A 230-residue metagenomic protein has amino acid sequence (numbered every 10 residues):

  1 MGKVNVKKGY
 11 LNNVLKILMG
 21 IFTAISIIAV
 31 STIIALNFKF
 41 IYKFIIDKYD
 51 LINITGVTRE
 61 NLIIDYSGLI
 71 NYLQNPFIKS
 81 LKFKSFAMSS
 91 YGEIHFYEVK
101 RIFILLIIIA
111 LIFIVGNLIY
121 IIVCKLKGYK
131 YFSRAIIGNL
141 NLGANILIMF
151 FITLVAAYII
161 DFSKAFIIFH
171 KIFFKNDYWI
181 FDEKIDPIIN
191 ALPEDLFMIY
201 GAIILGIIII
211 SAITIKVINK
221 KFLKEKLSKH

Functional and structural regions predicted by a protein language model:
G2-Y42: Hydrophobic secretory-pathway targeting helix
V4-I17, M88-I104, F132-L142: Juxtamembrane loop-transmembrane helix junctions in multi-pass integral membrane proteins, especially the extracellular
Y10, V14, G116-I160, T214-H230: Juxtamembrane interface at the cytosolic side of transmembrane helices
F22-I34, T58, L62-D65, L142-I167: Hydrophobic alpha-helical membrane-insertion segments
Y42-A87, G92: Membrane-interface interhelical loops and short interface/amphipathic helices in multi-pass inner-membrane
L73-I112, E194-I204: Individual transmembrane alpha-helix segments
I159-E183: Juxtamembrane non-transmembrane "cap" segments at the membrane-aqueous interface of multi-pass membrane proteins
D177-K229: Terminal transmembrane helical module of multi-pass membrane proteins
